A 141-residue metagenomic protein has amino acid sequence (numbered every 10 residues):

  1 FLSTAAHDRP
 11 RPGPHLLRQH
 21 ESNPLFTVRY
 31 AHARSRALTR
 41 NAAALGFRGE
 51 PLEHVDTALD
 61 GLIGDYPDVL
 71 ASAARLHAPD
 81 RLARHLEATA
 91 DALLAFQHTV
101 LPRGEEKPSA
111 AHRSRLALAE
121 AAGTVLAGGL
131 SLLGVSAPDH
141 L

Functional and structural regions predicted by a protein language model:
F1-L141: Non-catalytic interaction-recognition regions
